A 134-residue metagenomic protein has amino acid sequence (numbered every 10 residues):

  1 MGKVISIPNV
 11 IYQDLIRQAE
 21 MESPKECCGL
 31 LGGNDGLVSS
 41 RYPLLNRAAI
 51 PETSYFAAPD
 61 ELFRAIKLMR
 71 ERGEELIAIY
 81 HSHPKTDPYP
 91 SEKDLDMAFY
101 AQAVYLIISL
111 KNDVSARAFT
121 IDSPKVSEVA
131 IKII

Functional and structural regions predicted by a protein language model:
M1-L76, K85-I134: Conserved beta-strand-loop surface patch within small alpha/beta domains used for substrate/adaptor or ligand engagement
I79: Conserved, mostly hydrophobic/aromatic
S82: Short, well-ordered beta-to-alpha junction loops that form the rim of enzyme active sites and present histidine/acidic
